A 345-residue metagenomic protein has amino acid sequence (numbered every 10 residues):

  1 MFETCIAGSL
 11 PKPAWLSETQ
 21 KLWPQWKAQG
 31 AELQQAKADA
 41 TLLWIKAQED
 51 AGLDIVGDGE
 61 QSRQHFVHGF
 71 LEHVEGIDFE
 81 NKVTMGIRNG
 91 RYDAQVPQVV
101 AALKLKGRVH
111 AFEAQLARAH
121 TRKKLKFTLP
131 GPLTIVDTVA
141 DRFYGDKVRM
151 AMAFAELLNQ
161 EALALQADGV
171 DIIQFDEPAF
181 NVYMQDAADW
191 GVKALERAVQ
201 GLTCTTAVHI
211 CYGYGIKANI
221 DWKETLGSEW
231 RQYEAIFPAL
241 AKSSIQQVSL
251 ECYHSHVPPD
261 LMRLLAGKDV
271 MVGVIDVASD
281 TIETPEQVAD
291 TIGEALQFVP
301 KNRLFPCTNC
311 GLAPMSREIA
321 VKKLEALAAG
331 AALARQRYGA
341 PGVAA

Functional and structural regions predicted by a protein language model:
M1-A345: Domain-level signal for soluble alpha/beta catalytic cores
